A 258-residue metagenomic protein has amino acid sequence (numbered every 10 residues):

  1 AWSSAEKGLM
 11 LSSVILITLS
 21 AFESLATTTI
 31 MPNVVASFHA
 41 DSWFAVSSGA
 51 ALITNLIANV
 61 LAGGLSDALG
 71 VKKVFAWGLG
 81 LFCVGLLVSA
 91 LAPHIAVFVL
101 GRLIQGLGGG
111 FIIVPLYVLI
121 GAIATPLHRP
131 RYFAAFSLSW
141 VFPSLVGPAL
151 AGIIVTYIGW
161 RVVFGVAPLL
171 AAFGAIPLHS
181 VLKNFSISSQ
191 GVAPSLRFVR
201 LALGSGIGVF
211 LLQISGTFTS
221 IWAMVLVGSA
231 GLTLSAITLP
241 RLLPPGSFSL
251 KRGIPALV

Functional and structural regions predicted by a protein language model:
A1-S186: Transmembrane-helix bundle of Major Facilitator Superfamily
I158-V258: Hydrophobic transmembrane-helix bundles of small-molecule transporters
